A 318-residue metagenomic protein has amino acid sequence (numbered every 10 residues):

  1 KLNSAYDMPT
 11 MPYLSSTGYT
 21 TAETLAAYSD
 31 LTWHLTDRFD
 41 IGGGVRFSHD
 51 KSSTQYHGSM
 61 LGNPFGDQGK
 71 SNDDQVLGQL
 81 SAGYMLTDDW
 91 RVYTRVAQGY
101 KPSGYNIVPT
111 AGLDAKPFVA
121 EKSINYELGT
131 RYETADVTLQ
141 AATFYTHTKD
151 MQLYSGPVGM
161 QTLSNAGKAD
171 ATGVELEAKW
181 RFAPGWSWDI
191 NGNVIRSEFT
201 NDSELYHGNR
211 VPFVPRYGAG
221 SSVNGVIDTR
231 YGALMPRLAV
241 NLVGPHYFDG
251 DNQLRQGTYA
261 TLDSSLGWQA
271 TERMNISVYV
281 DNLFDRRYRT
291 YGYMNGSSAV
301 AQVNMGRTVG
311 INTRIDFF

Functional and structural regions predicted by a protein language model:
K1, F47-S53, V96-P102, P109 (+8 more regions): Transmembrane beta-strands of outer-membrane beta-barrel pores
K1-T87: Signature of Gram-negative outer-membrane beta-barrel scaffolds
T10-G18, H57-G69, T110-P117, N125 (+5 more regions): Extracellular loop and loop/strand-boundary signature of outer-membrane beta-barrel proteins
A27-W33, L80-Y84, L128-Y132, L176-W180 (+4 more regions): Residues on the lipid-exposed face of transmembrane beta-strands in outer-membrane beta-barrel proteins
R38-I41, D89-V92, D136-L139, G185-W188 (+4 more regions): Repeated loop/turn-to-beta-strand initiation elements of outer-membrane beta-barrel proteins
I41, Y145-H147, S164-G250, F284 (+1 more regions): Gram-negative outer-membrane beta-barrel transporters
M85, R91-G99, P117-V174, K179-R181 (+3 more regions): Membrane-embedded beta-barrel scaffold of Gram-negative outer-membrane proteins
K149, W188, N241-D249, G267-F318: C-terminal beta-signal and adjacent terminal beta-strands/loops of Gram-negative outer-membrane beta-barrel proteins
